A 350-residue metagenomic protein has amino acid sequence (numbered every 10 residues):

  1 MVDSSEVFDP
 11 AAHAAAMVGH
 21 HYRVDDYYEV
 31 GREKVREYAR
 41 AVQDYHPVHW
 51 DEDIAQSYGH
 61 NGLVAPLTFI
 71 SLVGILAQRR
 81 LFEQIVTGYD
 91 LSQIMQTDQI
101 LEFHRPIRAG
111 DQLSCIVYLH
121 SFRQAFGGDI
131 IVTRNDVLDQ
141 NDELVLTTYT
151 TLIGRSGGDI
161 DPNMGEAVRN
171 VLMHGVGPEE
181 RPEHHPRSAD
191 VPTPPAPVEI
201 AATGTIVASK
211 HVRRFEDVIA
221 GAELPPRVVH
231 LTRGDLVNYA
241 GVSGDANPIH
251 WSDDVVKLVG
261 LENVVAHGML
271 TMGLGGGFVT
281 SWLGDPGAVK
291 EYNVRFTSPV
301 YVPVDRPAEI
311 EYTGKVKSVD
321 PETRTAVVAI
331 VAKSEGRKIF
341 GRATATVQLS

Functional and structural regions predicted by a protein language model:
M1-A16, Q96-D98, F103-A220, V302-S350: HotDog/MaoC-like acyl-thioester-processing domains
V2-D98, P162-A288: Hot-dog-fold acyl-thioester-processing enzymes
I94-R105, A288-Y292, T297: Small beta-barrel nucleic-acid-binding modules, principally OB-folds
T147, P226, V289-E291, R342: Hydrophobic residues on conserved beta-strands that form the core of alpha/beta folds
N263, L274-K317, E335: Catalytic-pocket segment enriched in acidic/His residues
